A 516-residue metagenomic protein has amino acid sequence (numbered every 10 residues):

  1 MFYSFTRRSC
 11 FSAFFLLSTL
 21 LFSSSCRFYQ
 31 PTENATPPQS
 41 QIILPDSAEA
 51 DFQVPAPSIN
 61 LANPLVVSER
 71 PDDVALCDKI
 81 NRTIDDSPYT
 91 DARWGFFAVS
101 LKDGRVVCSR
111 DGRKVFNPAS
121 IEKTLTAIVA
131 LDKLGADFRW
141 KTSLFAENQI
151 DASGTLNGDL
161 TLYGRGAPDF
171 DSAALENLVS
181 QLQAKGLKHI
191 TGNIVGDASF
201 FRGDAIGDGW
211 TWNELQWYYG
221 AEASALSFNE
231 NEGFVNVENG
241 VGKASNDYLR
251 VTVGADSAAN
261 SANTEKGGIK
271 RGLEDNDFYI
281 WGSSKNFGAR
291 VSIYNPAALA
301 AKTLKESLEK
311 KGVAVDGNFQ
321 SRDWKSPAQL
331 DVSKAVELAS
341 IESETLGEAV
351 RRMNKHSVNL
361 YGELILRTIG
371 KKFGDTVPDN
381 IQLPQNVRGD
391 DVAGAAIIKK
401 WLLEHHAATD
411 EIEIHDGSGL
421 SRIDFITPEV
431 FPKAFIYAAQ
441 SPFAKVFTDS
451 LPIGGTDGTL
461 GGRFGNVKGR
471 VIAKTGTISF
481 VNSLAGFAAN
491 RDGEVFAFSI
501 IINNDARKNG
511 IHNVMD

Functional and structural regions predicted by a protein language model:
M1-R7: N-terminal secretory signal peptides that target proteins for export/translocation
F22-S25: C-terminal motif of bacterial Sec signal peptides marking the signal peptidase cleavage site
R27-D86, K133-T409: Conserved serine DD-peptidase/penicillin-binding transpeptidase domain and beta-lactam-recognizing active-site
D85-R110, Q320: A short, well-structured edge-of-sheet supersecondary motif
G104, K123-A130, I194, L226 (+5 more regions): Residue-level preference for non-acidic, small/hydrophobic
V107-S109, H356, L366-D516: Small-residue-rich helix-loop
S109-V129, L134: Short active-site loop at a secondary-structure junction that contains or immediately precedes the catalytic residue(s)
